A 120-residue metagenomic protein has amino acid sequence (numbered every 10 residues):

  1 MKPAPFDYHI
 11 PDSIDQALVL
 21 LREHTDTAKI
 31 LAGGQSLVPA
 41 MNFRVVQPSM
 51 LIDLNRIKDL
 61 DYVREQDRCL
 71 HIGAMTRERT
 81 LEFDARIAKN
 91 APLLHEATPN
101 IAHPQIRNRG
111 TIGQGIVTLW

Functional and structural regions predicted by a protein language model:
M1-W120: C-terminal structural segment of proteins
